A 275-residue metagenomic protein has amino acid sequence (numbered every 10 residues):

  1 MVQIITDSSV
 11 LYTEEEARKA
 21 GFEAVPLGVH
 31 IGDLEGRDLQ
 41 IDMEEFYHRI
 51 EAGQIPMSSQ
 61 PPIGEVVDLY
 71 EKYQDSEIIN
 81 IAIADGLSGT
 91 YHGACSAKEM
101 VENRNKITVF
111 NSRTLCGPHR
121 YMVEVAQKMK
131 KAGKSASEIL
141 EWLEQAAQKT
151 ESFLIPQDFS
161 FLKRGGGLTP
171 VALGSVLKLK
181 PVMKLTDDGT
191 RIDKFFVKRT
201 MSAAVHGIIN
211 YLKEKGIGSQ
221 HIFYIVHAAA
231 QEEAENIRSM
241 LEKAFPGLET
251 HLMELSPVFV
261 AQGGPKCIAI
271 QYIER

Functional and structural regions predicted by a protein language model:
Q3, S9-E23, L27-H30, G86 (+4 more regions): Mixed-charge interfacial surface used for oligomerization/domain docking and macromolecular partner engagement
Q3-Q60, E65: N-terminal glycine-rich anion-binding loop in soluble enzyme alpha/beta folds
D42-F46, Y70, C95-M100: A short glycine/small-residue-enriched secondary-structure motif
R49-I50, D75-N80, E102-N111, L252: Glycine/charged-rich beta-loop-alpha catalytic/anionic-binding loops adjacent to active sites
P56-Q60, N80-S88, S112-C116, M129: Short gly/ser-rich anion-binding loops that grip negatively charged ligand groups
E65-Y91: N-terminal glycine-rich phosphate/adenylate-binding segment common to multiple enzyme folds
